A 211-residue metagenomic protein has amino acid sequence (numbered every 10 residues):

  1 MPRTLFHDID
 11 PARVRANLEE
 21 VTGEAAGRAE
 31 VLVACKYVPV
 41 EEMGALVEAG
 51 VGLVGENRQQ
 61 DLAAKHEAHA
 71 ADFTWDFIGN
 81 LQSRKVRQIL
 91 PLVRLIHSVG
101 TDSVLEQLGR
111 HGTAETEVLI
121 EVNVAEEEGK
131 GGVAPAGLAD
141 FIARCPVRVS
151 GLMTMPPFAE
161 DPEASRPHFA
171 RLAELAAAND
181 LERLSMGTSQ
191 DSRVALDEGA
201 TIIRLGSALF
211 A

Functional and structural regions predicted by a protein language model:
M1-Q190, L196-E198: Conserved alpha/beta-domain cores
G55, I203-R204: Paired acidic/hydrophobic, glycine-rich loop segments that form the ligand-binding mouth/hinge of periplasmic-binding
R193-D197, R204-A211: Expand to "…catalyze enediolate/carbanion chemistry for C-C bond making/breaking, isomerization, decarboxylation
